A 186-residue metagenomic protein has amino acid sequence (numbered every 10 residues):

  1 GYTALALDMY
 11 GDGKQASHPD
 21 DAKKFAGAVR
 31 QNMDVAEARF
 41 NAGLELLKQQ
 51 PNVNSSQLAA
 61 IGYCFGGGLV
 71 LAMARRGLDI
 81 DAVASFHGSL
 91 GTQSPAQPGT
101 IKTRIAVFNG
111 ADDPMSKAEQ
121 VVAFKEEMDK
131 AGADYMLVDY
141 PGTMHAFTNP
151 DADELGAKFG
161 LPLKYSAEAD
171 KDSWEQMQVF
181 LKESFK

Functional and structural regions predicted by a protein language model:
G1-N52, P150-K164: Serine-hydrolase catalytic machinery in alpha/beta-hydrolase-like enzymes
P51-Y63: Alpha/beta-hydrolase fold nucleophile elbow
G62-G66, V70: Gly/Ala-rich beta-loop-alpha elbow adjacent to hydrolase catalytic centers
D79-S89: A conserved short beta-strand
I101, V107-N109, Y140: Short beta-strand/loop motif that positions the catalytic acidic residue of the alpha/beta-hydrolase fold
D112-S116, H145-A146: Acidic catalytic loop of the alpha/beta-hydrolase fold
K117-M128, Y140: Short alpha-helix in the alpha/beta-hydrolase fold that links the catalytic acid
A131-K186: C-terminal catalytic histidine-bearing segment of alpha/beta-hydrolase fold enzymes
